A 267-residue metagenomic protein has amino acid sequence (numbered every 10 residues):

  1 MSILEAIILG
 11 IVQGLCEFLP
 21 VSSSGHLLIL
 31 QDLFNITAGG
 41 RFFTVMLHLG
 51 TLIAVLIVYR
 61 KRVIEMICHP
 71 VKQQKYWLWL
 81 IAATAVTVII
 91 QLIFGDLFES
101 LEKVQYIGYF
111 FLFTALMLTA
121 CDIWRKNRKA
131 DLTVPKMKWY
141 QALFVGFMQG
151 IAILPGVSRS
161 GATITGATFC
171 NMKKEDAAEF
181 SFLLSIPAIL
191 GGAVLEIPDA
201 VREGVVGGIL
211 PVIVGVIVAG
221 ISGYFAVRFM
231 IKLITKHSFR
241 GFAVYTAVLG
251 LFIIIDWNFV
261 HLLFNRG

Functional and structural regions predicted by a protein language model:
M1-G267: Multi-pass membrane proteins that catalyze or facilitate reactions on polyprenyl-/lipid-phosphate substrates and their
